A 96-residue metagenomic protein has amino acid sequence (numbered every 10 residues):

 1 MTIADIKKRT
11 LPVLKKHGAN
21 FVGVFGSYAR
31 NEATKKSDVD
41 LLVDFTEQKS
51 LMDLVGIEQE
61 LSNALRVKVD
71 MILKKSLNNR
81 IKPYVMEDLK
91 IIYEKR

Functional and structural regions predicted by a protein language model:
M1-F21, A29-K35, T46-R96: Catalytic core of pol beta-like nucleotidyltransferases
S37-V39: Short, conserved active-site loops that position catalytic residues or coordinate cofactors/metal ions across diverse
